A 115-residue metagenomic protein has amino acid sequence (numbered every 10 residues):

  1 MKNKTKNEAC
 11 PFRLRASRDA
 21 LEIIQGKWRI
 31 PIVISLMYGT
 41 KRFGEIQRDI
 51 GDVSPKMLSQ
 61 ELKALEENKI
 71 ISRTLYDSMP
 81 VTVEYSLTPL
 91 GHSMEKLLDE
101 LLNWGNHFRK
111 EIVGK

Functional and structural regions predicted by a protein language model:
M1-F12: N-terminal intrinsically disordered/low-complexity leader segments
F12-M57, D77-S78, E84: N-terminal helix-turn-helix DNA-binding core of bacterial DNA-binding proteins
L14-S17, L21, E95-G105, R109: Hydrophobic alpha-helical core bundles mediating ligand binding, dimerization, or RNAP-core interactions
E61: Residues within the DNA-recognition helix of helix-turn-helix
K69: Glycine-centered, phosphate/nucleic-acid-interacting loop/turn motifs that mediate DNA/RNA or nucleotide
S72-R73: Short beta-strand "wing" residues that participate in macromolecule-binding interfaces
D77-L101: Basic, amphipathic "hinge/linker" alpha-helix immediately C-terminal to the N-terminal HTH DNA-binding motif
